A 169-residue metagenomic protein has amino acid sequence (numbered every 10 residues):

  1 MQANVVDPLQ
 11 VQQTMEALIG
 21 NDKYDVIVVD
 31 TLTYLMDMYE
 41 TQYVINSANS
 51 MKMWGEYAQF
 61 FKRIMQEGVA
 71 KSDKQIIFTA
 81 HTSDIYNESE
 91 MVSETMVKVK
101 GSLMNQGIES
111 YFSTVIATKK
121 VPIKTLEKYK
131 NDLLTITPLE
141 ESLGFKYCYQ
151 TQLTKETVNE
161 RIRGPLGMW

Functional and structural regions predicted by a protein language model:
M1-V26: Basic, amphipathic N-terminal segments that precede the first structured/catalytic domain
V6, T82, T118-V121: Short, solvent-exposed coil/turn elements at secondary-structure transition points
M15-I19, M65-V69, F112: Hydrophobic, Leu/Ile/Phe/Ala-enriched alpha-helical segments that form helix-helix packing faces
A17, L35-M38, Y111, V115-T118: Conserved, well-folded catalytic cores of nucleic-acid-processing and energy-transducing macromolecular machines
K23-T33, L139-F145: Phosphate-binding glycine-rich loops and adjacent basic patches that engage nucleotide phosphates, nucleic-acid
V26-Q106: P-loop NTPase motor core
E88-W169: Conserved GTP-binding G-domain of TRAFAC-class P-loop NTPases and closely related GTPase folds
